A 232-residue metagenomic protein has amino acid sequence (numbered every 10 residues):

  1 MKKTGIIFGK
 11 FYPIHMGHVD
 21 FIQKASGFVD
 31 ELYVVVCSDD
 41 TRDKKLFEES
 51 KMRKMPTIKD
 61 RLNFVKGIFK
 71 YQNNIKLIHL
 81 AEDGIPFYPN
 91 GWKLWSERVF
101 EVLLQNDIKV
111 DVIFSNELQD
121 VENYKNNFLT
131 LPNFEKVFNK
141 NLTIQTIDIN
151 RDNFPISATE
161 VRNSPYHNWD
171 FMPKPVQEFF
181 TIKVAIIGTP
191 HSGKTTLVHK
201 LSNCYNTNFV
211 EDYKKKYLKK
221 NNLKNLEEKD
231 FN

Functional and structural regions predicted by a protein language model:
M1-I182: Nucleotidyltransferase catalytic core that binds NTPs
I186: Hydrophobic anchor at the beta1->P-loop junction of P-loop NTPases
T189: P-loop (Walker A) phosphate-binding loop of NTP-binding proteins
G193: Conserved glycine(s) of the Walker
L197, L201: Hydrophobic positions on the alpha1 helix immediately C-terminal to the Walker A/P-loop
S202-N232: Conserved substrate/cofactor phosphate-moiety recognition/catalytic segment in nucleotide-dependent phosphotransferases
